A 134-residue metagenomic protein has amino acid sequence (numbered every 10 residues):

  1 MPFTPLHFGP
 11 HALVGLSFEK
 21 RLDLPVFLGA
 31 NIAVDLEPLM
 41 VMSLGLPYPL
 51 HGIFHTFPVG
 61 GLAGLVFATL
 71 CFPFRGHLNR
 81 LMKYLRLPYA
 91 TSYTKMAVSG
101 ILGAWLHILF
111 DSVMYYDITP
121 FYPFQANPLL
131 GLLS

Functional and structural regions predicted by a protein language model:
M1-S134: N-terminal membrane-targeting hydrophobic helices
